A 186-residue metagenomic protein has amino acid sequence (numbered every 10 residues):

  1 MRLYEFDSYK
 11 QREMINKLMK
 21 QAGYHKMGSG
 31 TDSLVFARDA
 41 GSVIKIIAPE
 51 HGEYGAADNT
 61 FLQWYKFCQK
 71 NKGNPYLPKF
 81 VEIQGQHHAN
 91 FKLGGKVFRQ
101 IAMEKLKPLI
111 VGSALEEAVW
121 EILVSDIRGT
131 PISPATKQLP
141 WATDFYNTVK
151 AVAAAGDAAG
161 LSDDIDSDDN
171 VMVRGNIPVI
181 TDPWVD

Functional and structural regions predicted by a protein language model:
M1-Y24, N59-T60, K137-P140: Juxta-kinase regulatory segment immediately upstream of eukaryotic protein kinase catalytic domains
G23-H88: ATP-binding glycine-rich loop module of kinase domains
R38-V43, F98, R174-N176: Short glycine/proline-enriched coil/turn segments at helix->beta-strand junctions
I46-A48, K105, D182-P183: Residue-level recognition of conserved beta-strand positions in structured domain cores
P49-E53, P108-V111, D186: Short acidic, S/G/P-rich loop/turn micro-motifs used as interaction or catalytic elements
P75-F145: Conserved structural core of kinase catalytic domains
A151-L161: Protein kinase catalytic-loop region centered on the HRD/HxD motif
G160-D186: Catalytic activation segment of kinase domains across protein kinase-like and atypical kinase folds
